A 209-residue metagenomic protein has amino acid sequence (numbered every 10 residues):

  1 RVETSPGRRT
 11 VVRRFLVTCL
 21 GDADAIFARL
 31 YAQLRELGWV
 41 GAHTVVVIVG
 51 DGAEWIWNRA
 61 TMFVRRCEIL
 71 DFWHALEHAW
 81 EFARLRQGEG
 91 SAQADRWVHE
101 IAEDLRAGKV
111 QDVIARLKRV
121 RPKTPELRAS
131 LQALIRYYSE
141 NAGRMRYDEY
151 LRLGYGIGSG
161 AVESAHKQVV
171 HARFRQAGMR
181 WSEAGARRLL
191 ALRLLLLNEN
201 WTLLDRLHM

Functional and structural regions predicted by a protein language model:
R1-M209: Catalytic center-proximal scaffold of phosphoryl-transfer enzymes
